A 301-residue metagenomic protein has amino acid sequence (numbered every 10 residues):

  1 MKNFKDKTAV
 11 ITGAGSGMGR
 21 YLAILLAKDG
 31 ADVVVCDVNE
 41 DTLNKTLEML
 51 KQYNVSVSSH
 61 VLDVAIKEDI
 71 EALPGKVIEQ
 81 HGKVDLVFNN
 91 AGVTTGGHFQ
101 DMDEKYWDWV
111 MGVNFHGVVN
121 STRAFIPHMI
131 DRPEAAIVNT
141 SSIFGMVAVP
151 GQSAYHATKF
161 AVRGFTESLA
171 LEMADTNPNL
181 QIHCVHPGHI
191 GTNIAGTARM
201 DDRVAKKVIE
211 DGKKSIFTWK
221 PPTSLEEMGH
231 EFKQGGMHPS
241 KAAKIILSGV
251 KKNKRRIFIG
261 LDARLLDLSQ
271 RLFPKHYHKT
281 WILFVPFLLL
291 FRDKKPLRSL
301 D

Functional and structural regions predicted by a protein language model:
K2-V34: Canonical Rossmann dinucleotide-binding motif of NAD(H)/NADP(H)-dependent dehydrogenases/reductases, specifically
D29-K45: Conserved glycine-rich Rossmann-like NAD(P)H-binding loop of the short-chain dehydrogenase/reductase
E40-D41, H60-A72, E104: The beta1-alpha1 cofactor-binding region of Rossmann-like NAD(H)/NADP(H)-dependent oxidoreductases
H98-F99, Y106-D108: Substrate-binding pocket helix/loop in short-chain dehydrogenase/reductase
T122, T158: Active-site helix of classical SDR
S142: Residue(s) in the substrate-gating loop at a strand-loop-helix junction that position the organic substrate next
D175-L261: SDR active-site lid
